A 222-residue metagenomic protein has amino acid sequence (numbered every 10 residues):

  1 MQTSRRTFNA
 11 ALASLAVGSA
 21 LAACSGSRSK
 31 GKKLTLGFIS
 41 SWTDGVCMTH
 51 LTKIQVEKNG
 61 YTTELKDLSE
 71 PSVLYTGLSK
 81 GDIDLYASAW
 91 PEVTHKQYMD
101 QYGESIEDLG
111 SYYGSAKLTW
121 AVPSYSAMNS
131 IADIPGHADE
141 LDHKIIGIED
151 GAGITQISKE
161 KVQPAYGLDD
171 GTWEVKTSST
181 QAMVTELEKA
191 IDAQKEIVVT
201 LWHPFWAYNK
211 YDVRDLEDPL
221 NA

Functional and structural regions predicted by a protein language model:
M1-A16: N-terminal secretory signal peptides and thylakoid transit peptides that target proteins across membranes
A22-A23: C-terminal motif of bacterial Sec signal peptides marking the signal peptidase cleavage site
G31-T43, T63-K66, D142-I146: Short, well-ordered beta-strand elements
W42, L65-T76, E174-E186: Short helix-initiation/N-cap motifs at beta->coil->alpha
T52-N59, A138-V175: Ligand-binding cleft/hinge of the Venus flytrap
P71-A121: N-terminal segment of the mature folded domain
I83-A87, I157-N221: Ligand-binding pocket segment of bilobal, Venus flytrap-like solute-binding proteins
E104-G151: A conserved helix-loop-strand patch within extracytoplasmic ligand-binding domains of the periplasmic binding
